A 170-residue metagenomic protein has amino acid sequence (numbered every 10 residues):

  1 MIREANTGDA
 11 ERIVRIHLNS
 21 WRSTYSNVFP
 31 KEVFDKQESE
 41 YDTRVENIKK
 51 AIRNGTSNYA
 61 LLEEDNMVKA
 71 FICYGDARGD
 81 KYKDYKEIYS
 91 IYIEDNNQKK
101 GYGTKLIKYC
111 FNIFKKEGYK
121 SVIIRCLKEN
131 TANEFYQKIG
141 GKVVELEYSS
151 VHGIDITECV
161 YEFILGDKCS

Functional and structural regions predicted by a protein language model:
E4-G8, R15-N96, I107-Y109, I113 (+2 more regions): Acetyl-CoA-dependent GNAT
G8-D9, G101: Short helix-adjacent coil turns
N58, G118-K120: Short coil/turn segments at beta-strand junctions that form active-site/ligand-binding loops
K69, Y74, K100-Y102, G140 (+1 more regions): Short glycine-rich loop/turn motifs that provide flexible caps or phosphate-binding loops at active sites
S90-K108, K115-E117, L127-E134, K138: Conserved glycine-rich acetyl-CoA-binding loop
K120, R125-N133, Q137-K142, L146-S170: C-terminal "cap" of GNAT-fold acetyltransferases
